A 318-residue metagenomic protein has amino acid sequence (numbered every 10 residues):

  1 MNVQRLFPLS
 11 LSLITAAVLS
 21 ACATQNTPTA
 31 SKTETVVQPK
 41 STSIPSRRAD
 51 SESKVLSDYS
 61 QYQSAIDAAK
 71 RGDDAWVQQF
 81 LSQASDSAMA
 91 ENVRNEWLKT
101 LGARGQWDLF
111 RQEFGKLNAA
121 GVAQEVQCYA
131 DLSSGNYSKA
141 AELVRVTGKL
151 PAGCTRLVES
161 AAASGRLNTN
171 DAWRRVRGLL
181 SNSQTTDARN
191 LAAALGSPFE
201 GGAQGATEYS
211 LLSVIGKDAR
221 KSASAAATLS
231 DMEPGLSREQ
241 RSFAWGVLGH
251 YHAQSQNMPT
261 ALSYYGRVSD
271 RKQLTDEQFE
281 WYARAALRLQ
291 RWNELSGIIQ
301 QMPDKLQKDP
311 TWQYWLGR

Functional and structural regions predicted by a protein language model:
N2-T27: Gram-negative bacterial Sec-dependent N-terminal signal peptides
C22-R318: Alpha-helical solenoid repeat scaffolds
